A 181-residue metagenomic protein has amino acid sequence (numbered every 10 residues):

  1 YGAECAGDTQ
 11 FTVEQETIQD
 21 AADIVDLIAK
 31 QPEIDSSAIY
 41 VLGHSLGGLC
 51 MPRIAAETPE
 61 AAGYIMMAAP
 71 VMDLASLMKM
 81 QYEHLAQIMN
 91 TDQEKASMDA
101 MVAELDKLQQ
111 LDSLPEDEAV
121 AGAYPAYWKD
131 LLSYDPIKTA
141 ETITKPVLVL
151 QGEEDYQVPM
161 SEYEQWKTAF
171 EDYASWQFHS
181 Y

Functional and structural regions predicted by a protein language model:
F11-P32: Alpha/beta-hydrolase active-site loop
I34-S45: Alpha/beta-hydrolase fold nucleophile elbow
V41-G43, M67, L150: Short beta-strand immediately N-terminal to the catalytic nucleophile in serine-hydrolase-like folds
G48-P59: Short glycine-enriched nucleophile-adjacent loop and the immediately C-terminal alpha-helix near the catalytic center
G63-T142: Accessory cap/linker subdomain of secreted extracellular hydrolases
I143, V149-Q151: Short beta-strand/loop motif that positions the catalytic acidic residue of the alpha/beta-hydrolase fold
Y156-E162: Conserved alpha/beta-hydrolase "acid-adjacent" motif
E171-Y181: Catalytic histidine neighborhood in serine/cysteine hydrolases with alpha/beta-hydrolase-type architecture
